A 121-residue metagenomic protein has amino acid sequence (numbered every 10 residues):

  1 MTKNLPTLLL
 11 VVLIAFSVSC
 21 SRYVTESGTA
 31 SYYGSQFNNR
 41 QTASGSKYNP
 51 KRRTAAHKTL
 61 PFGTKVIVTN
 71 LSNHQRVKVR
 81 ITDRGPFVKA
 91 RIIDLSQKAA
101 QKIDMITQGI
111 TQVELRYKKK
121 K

Functional and structural regions predicted by a protein language model:
T2-T7, V18-K121: Secreted/periplasmic proteins
